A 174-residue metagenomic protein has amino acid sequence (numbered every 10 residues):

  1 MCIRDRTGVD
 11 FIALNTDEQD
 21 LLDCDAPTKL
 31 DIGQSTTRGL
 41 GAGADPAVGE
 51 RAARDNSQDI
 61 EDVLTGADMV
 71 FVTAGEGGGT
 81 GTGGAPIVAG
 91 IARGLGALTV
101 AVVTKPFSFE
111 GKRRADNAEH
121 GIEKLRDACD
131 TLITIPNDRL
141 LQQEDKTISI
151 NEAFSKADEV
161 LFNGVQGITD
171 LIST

Functional and structural regions predicted by a protein language model:
M1: Nucleotide/phosphate-binding catalytic cleft detector across ATP-hydrolyzing and phosphate-transferring enzymes
R4-T174: Tubulin/FtsZ superfamily GTPase core signature
